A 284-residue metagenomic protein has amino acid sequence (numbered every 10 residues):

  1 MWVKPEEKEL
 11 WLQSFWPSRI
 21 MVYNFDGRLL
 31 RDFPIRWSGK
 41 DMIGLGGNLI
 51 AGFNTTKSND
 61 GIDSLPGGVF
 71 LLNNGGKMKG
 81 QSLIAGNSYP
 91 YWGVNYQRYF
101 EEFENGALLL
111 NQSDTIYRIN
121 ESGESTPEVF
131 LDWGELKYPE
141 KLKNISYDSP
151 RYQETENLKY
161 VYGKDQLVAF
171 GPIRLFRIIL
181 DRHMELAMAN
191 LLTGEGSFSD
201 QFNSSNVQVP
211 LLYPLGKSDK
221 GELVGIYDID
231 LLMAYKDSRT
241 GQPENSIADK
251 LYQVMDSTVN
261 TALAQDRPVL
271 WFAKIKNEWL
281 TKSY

Functional and structural regions predicted by a protein language model:
M1, Q13-P66, G80-S88: Asp-box/WD-like beta-propeller blade repeats and closely related beta-sheet repeat scaffolds
M1-W2, W37-G47, Y89-Y99, V161-Q166 (+1 more regions): Repeated scaffold domains used in trafficking and secretory/extracellular systems, primarily beta-propellers
K8-S14, G47-G61, R98-R118, K159-D181 (+3 more regions): Short beta-strand elements that form the blades of beta-propeller/WD-repeat-like and other beta-sheet-rich scaffold
V22-F25, S64-G76, D114, E185-G194 (+1 more regions): Beta-propeller blade signature
L30-W37, K79-A85, T126-E135, G196-S204 (+2 more regions): Beta-propeller fold detector
G68-G123: Loop-centered beta-sheet repeat module
S88, P127-K159, E185-K220, L232-Y235: Conserved blade-ending motifs and adjacent loop-strand segments that build the rim/top face of beta-propeller domains
V129, P243-Y284: Sequence/structural signature of beta-propeller modules and their immediately flanking N-terminal secretory/stalk
